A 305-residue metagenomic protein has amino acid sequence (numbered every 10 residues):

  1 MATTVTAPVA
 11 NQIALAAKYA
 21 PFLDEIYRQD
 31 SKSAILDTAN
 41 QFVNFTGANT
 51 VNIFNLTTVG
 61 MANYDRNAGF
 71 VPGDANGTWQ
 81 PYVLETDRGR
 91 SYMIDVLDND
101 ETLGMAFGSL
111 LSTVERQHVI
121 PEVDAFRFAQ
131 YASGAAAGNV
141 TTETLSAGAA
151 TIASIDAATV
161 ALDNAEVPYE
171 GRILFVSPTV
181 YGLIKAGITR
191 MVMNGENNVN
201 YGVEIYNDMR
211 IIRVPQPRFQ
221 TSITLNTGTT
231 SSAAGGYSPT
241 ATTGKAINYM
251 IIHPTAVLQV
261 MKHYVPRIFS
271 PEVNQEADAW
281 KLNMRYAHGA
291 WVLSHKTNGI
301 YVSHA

Functional and structural regions predicted by a protein language model:
A2-G60, Q80-E85, S91, T102 (+3 more regions): Sequence/fold signature of self-assembling virion shell proteins
F22, I26, H118, S154 (+3 more regions): Residues that form generic nucleotide/phosphate-binding pockets
G47-N52, T58, V71, T78-F107 (+1 more regions): Structured, hydrophobic secondary-structure cores that serve as assembly/anchoring elements
N67-G73: Short Gly/aromatic-enriched secondary-structure transition segments
D98-V167, P178, V302-A305: Alpha-helical scaffold segments that mediate packing/assembly in large oligomeric complexes
A129-N139, E166-Y181, P217-N226, R267-E276: Short secondary-structure transition/capping segments
